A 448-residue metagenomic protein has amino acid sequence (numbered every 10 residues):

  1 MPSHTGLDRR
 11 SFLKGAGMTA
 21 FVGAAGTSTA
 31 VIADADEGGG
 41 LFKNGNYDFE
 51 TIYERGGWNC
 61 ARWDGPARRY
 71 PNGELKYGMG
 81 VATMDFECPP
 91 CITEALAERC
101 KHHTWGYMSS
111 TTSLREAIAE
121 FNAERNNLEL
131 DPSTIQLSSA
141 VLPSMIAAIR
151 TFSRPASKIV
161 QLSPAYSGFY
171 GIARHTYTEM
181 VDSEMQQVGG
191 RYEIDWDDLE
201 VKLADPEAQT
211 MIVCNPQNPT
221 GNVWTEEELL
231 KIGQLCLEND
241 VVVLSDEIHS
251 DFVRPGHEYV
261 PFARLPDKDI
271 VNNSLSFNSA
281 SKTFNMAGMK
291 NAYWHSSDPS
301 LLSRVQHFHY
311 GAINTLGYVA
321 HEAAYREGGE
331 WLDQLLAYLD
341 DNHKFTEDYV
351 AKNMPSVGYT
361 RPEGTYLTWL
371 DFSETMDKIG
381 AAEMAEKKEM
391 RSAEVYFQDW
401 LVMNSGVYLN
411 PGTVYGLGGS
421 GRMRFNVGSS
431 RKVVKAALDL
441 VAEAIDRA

Functional and structural regions predicted by a protein language model:
M1-A20: N-terminal secretory signal peptides and thylakoid transit peptides that target proteins across membranes
G39-A140, A147, R326-E327, A448: N-terminal small-domain helix-loop-helix segment of the aminotransferase-like
G45, R150-V213: PLP-dependent aminotransferase-like
T176, E238-N239, S405: Helix C-cap/helix->beta junction micro-motif
Q187-H257: Active-site phosphate-binding strand-loop segment of PLP-dependent enzymes
N273-K352, S356-G364: PLP-dependent aminotransferase class I/II
L339-E347, Y359-M384, G419: Conserved glycine-rich beta-strand-loop-beta hairpin in the small C-terminal domain of fold type I
A382, M390-Y396, W400-A448: PLP-dependent enzyme catalytic core of the Aspartate aminotransferase-like
